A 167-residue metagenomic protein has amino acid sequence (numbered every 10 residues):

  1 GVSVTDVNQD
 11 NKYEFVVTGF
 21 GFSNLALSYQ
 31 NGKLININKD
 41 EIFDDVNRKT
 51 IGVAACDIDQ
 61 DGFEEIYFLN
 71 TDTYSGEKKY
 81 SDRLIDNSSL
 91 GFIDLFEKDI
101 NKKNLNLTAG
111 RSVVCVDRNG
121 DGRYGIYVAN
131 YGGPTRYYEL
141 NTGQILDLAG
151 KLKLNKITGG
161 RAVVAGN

Functional and structural regions predicted by a protein language model:
G1-Q9, K49-Q60, G110-G120, G160-N167: Beta-propeller blade termini
G1-V2, D10-F15, G21-N24, T50 (+2 more regions): A common structural microfeature
Q9-T18, Q60-L69, G120-A129: Acidic/hydrophobic-patterned starts of short beta strands in beta-sheet-rich repeat architectures
F15, S28-R48, I85-T108, Y138-T158: Blade-edge motifs of beta-propeller repeat domains
G21-F22, S75-Y80, N130-G133: Short, solvent-exposed loop/turn segments at conserved positions within beta-propeller repeat blades
N24-A26, I66, D82-L84, I126 (+1 more regions): Hydrophobic beta-strand positions in blades of beta-propellers and related beta-sheet-rich domains
C56, Q60, E64-E77, S81 (+1 more regions): Hydrophobic or amphipathic alpha-helical targeting/insertion segments
G122, A129, R136, N141 (+1 more regions): Beta-propeller domains
